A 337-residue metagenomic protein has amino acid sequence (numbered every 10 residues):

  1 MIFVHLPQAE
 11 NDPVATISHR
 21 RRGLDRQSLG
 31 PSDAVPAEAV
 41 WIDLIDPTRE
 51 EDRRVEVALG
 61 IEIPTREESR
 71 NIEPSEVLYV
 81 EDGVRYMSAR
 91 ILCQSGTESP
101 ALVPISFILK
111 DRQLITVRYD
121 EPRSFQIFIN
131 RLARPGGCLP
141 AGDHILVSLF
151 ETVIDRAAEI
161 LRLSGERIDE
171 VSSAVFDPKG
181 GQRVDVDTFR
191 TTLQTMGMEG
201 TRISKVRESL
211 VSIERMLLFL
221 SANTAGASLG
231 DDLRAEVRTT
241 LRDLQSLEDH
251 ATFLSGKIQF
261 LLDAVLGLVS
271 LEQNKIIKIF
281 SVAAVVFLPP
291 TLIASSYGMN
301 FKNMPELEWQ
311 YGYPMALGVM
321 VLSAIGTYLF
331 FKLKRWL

Functional and structural regions predicted by a protein language model:
M1-A222, S228-L229, A235, T239-F253 (+2 more regions): Peripheral, non-transmembrane regulatory/ligand-interaction domains of membrane transport proteins
G60, R242-L337: Hydrophobic alpha-helical transmembrane segments and their immediately adjacent juxtamembrane loops
